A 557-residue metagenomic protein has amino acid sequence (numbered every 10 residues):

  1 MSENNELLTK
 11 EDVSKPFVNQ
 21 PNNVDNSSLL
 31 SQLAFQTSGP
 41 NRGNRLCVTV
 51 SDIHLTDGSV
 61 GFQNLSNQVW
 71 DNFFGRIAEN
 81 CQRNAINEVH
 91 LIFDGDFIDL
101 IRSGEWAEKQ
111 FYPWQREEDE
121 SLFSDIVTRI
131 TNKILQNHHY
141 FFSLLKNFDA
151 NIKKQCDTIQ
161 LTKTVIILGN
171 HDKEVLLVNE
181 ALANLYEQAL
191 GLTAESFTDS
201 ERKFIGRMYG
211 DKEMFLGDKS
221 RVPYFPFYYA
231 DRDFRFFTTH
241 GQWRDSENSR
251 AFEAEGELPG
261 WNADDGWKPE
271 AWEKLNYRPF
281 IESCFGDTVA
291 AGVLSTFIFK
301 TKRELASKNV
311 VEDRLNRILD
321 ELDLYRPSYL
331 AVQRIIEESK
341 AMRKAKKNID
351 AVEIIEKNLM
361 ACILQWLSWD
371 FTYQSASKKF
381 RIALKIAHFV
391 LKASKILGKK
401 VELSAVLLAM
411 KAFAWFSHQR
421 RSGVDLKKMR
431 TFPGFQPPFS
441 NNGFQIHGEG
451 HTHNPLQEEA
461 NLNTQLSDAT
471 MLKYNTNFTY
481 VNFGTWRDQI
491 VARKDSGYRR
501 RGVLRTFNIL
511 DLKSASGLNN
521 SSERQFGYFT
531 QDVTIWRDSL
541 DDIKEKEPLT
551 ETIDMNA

Functional and structural regions predicted by a protein language model:
S2-A557: Extended recognition/assembly regions associated with phosphoester-bond processing machinery
